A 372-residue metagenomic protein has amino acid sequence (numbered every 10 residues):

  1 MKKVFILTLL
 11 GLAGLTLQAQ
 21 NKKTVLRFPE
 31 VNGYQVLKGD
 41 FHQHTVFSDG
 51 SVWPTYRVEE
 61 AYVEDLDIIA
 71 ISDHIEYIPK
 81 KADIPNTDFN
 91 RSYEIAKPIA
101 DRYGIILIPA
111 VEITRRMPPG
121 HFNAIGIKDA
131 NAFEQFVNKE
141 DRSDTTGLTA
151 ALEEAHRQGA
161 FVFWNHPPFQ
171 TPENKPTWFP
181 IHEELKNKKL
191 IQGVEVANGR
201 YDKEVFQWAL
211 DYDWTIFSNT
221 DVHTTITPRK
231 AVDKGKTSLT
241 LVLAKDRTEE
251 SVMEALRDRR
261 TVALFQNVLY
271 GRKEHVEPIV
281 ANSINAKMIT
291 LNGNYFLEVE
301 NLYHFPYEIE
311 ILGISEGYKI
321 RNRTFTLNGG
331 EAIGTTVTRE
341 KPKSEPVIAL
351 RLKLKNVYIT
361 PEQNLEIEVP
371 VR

Functional and structural regions predicted by a protein language model:
K2, Q20-D40, V58, G120-K128 (+1 more regions): Charged catalytic cores and adjacent phosphate/nucleic-acid-binding surfaces used for phosphate/nucleic-acid chemistry
V4-A13: Sec-dependent N-terminal signal peptides
T8, D73-H74, N198, D246: Residues that line or immediately flank small-molecule/substrate-binding pockets and catalytic motifs
L15-A19: Sec/Tat signal peptide C-region and signal peptidase I cleavage site
K23-F161, N165, R200-W208, G330: A metal-dependent hydrolase metal-coordination microenvironment
F47, Q170-E173: Short, small-residue-enriched loops and turns at beta-alpha junctions that line or gate enzyme active sites
V111-R115, P168-T171, V222-H223: Short glycine-enriched loops at secondary-structure junctions
A160-F163, P167, T177-H182: His/acidic metal-ligating clusters that form di-metal
